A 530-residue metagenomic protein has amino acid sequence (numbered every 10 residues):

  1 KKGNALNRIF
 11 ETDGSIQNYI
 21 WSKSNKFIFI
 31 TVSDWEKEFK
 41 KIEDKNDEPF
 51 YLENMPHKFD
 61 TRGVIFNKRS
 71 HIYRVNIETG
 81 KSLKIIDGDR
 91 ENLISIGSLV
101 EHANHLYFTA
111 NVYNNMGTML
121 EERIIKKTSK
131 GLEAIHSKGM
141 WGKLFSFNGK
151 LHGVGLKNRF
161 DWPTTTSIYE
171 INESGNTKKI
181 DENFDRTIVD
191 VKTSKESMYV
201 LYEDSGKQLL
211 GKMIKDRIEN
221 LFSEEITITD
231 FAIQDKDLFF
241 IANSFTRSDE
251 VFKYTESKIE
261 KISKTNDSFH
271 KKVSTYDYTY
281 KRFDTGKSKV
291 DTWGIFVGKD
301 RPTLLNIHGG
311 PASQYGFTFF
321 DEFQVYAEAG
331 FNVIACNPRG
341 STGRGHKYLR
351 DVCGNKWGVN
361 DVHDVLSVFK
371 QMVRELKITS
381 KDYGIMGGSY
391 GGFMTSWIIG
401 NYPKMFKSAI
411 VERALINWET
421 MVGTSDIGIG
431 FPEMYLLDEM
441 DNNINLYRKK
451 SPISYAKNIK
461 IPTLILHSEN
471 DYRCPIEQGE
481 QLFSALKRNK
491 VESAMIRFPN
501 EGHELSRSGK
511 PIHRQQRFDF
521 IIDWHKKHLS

Functional and structural regions predicted by a protein language model:
K1, F29-W35, R62-F66, H102 (+7 more regions): Beta-strand C-termini and the immediately following turn/loop, strongest in propeller blades
K1-I16, V75-I96, M119, I124-L144 (+6 more regions): Multi-bladed beta-propeller domains
K2-E38: Hydrophobic or amphipathic alpha-helical targeting/insertion segments
Y19-F27, S98-H105, L144-K150, V191-E196 (+1 more regions): Blade-terminus and WD-like Trp-Asp/Gly-His loop motifs, strongest in beta-propeller folds
T31, I65-F66, S70-H71, G97 (+4 more regions): Non-catalytic accessory segments flanking enzyme active sites
S33-V75, N111, E121-R123, T166-S167 (+2 more regions): Predominantly five- to eight-bladed beta-propeller fold
T265-E375, S380-K381, G388, G423 (+1 more regions): Cap/lid segment of the alpha/beta-hydrolase catalytic domain
P338-S530: Active-site-proximal cap/loop segments of hydrolase catalytic domains
